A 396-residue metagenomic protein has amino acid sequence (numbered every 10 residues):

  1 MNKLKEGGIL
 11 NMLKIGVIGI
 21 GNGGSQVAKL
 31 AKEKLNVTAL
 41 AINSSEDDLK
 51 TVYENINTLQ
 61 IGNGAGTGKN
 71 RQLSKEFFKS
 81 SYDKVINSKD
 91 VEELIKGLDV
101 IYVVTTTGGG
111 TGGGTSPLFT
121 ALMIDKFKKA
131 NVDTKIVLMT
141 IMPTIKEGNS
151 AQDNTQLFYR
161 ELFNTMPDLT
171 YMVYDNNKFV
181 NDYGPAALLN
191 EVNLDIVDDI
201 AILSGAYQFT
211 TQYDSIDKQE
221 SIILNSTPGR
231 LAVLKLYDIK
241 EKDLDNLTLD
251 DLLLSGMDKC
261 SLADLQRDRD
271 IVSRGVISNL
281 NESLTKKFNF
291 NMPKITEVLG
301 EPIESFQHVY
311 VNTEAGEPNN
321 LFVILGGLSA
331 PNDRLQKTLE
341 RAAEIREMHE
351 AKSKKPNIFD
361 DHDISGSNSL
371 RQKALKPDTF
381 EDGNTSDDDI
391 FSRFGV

Functional and structural regions predicted by a protein language model:
N2-V396: Tubulin/FtsZ superfamily GTPase core signature
